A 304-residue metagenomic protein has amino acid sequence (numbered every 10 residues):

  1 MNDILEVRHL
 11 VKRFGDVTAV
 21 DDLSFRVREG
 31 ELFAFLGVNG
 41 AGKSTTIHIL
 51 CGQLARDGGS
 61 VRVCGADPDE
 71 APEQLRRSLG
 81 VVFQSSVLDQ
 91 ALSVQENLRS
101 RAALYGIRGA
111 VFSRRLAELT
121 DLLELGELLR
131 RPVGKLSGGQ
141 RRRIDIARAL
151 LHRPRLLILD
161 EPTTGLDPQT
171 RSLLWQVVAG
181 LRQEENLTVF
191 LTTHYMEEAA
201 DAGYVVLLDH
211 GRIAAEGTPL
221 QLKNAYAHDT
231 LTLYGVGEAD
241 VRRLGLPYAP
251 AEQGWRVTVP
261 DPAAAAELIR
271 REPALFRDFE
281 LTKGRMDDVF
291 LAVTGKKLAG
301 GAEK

Functional and structural regions predicted by a protein language model:
R99, A103, A110-L128: Conserved ABC ATPase "signature" region
P132-L136: Conserved ABC ATPase signature
R153: Conserved catalytic motifs of ABC-family nucleotide-binding domains
L157-D160: Catalytic Walker B motif of ABC-type/P-loop ATPase nucleotide-binding domains
E216-G217: ABC ATPase "signature
A227-K297: Short, charged/small-residue-rich alpha-helical element at the C-terminal edge of ABC transporter nucleotide-binding
